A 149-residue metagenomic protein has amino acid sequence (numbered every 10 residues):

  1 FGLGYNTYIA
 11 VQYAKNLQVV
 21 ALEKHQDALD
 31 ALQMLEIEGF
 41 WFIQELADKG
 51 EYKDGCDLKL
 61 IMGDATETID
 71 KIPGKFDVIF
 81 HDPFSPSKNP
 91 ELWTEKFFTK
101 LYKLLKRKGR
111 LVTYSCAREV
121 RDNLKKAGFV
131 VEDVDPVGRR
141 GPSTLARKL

Functional and structural regions predicted by a protein language model:
F1-A47: SAM cofactor-binding core of SAM-dependent methyltransferases, primarily the Rossmann-like beta-alpha-beta module
E23-K24, W93, C116: Short beta->alpha hinge that forms the Motif I/post-I loop of the SAM-binding pocket
A31-I72: S-adenosyl-L-methionine
L58, G74-P83: Short SAM/SAH-binding signature in class I
V78-F80, R107-S115: Conserved beta-strand signature within the Rossmann-like core of class I S-adenosyl-L-methionine
E91-K108: A short glycine-rich, Lys/Arg-flanked "PGG" loop and its adjoining helix->strand segment in the class I
A127-L149: Core SAM-dependent methyltransferase catalytic element
